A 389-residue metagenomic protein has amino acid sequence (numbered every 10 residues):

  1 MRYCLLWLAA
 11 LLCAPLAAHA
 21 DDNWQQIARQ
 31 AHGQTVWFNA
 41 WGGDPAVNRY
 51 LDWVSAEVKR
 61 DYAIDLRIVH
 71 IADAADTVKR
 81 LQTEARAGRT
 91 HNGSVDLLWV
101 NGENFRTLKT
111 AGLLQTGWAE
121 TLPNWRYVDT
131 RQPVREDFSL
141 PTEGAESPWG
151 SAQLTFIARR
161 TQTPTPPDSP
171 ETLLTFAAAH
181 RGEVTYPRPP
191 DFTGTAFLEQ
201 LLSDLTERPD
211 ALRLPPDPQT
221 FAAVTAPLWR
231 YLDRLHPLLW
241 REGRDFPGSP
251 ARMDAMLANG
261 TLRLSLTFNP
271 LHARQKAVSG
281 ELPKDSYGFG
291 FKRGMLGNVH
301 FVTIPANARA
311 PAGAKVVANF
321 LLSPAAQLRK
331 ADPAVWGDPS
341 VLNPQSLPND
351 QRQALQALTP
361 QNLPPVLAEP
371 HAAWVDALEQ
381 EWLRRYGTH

Functional and structural regions predicted by a protein language model:
C4-P15: Bacterial N-terminal signal peptides
A18-A20: Boundary at the C-terminal end of the N-terminal hydrophobic targeting segment
N23, A255, L358-H389: Conserved C-terminal helix/tail region of periplasmic/extracytoplasmic solute-binding proteins
W24-H32, N39, D44-D65, F156: Short, polar/charged alpha-helical segment
W41-W53, V69-D76, H91, V95 (+1 more regions): Extracytoplasmic ligand-binding site segments that recognize negatively charged/polar headgroups
L81-T90: Short, well-structured alpha-helical segments in soluble
W240-T303, S346-N349: Extracytoplasmic/periplasmic substrate-binding proteins
M295-L296, H300-V366: Mature extracytoplasmic/periplasmic domains
